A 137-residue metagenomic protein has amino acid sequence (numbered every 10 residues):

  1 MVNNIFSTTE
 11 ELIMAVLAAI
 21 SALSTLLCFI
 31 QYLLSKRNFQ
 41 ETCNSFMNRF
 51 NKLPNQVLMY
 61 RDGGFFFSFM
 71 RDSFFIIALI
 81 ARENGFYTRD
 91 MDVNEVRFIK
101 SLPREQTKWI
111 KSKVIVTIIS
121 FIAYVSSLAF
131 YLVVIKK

Functional and structural regions predicted by a protein language model:
M1-E11, K137: Short, strongly hydrophobic alpha-helical membrane anchors
I5-T9, A19-A22, K108-W109: Generic detector of short, locally flexible boundary/turn motifs and exposed helical patches
A15-F29, I118-L128: Hydrophobic alpha-helical transmembrane segments of multipass integral membrane proteins
A18-Q40, N44, G63: Hydrophobic alpha-helical membrane-embedded segments
E41, M47-F98: Membrane-proximal soluble regions of multi-pass membrane proteins
G63-D72, N84, K100-I122: Loop-to-transmembrane boundary segments
R97-S101, F130-Y131: Charged, low-complexity intrinsically disordered regions
V125-K137: Juxtamembrane boundary at the C-terminal end of a transmembrane helix
